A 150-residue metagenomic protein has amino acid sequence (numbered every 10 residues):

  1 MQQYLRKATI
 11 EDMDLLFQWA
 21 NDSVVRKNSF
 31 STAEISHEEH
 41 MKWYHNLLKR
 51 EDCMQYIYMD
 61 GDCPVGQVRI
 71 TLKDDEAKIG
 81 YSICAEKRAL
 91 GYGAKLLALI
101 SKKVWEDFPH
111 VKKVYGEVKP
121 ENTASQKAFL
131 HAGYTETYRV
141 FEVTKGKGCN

Functional and structural regions predicted by a protein language model:
M1-L15, W19, Q55, M59-N150: Acyl-donor (CoA/ACP) binding surface of acyl/acetyltransferases
Q2, S36-L47, R69-K73: Charged, low-complexity, helix/coiled-coil-prone segments
L16-N21, H40, Y44: Hydrophobic alpha-helical core bundles mediating ligand binding, dimerization, or RNAP-core interactions
D22-V25, E34, K49, R88: Residue-level marker of structural boundaries
V24-K42: Conserved GNAT-fold acetyl-CoA-binding loop/helix
H45-I57: A short helix-loop-beta-strand connector motif used in the catalytic cores of GNAT acetyltransferases and, in some
